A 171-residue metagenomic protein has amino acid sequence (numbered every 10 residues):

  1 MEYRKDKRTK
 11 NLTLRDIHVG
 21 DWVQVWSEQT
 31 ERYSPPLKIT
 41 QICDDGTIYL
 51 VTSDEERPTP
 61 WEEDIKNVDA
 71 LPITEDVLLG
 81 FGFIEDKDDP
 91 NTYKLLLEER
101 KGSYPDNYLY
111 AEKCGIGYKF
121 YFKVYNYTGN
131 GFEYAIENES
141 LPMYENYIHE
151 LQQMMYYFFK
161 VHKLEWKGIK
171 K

Functional and structural regions predicted by a protein language model:
M1-I17: Mixed-charge, Lys/Arg-rich low-complexity intrinsically disordered regions
E2, H18-S27: Contiguous mid-protein beta-loop-alpha structural module that forms a pocket-lining wall or clamp of enzyme active
K7, W26, E55-R57: Disordered, low-complexity tails and leader-like regions
N11, E31, G46, P72 (+5 more regions): Short, flexible coil/linker elements and helix-boundary hinge sites characteristic of intrinsically disordered
D21-W22, Q29-G46: Short beta-strand-centered aromatic/proline hotspots
W22, I73-E99: Amphipathic alpha-helical oligomerization segments
Q41-E63, K87-I148: Acidic, low-complexity, intrinsically disordered interaction modules
E55-I84, F132-V161, G168-K171: Intrinsically disordered, low-complexity, charged/polar segments
